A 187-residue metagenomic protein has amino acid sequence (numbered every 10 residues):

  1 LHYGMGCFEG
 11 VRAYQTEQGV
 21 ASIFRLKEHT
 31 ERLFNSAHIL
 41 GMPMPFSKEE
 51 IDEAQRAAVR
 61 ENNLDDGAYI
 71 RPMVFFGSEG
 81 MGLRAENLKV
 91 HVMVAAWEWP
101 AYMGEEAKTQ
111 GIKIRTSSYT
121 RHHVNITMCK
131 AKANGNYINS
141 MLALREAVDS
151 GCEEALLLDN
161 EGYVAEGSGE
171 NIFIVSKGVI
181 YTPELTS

Functional and structural regions predicted by a protein language model:
L1-F46, E50-A57, M81-S187: Helix-start/capping segments and mature chain N-termini
G67-V74: ATP-grasp fold ATP-binding core
F75-G80: Short, internal active-site loops enriched in acidic
